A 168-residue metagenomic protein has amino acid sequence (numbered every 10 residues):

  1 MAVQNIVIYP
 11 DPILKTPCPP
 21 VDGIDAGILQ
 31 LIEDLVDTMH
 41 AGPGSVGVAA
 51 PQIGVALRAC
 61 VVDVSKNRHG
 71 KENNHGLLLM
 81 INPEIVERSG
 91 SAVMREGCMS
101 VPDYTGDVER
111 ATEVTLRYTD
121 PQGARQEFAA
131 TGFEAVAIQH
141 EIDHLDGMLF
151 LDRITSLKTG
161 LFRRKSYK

Functional and structural regions predicted by a protein language model:
M1-Q139, H144-K168: Active-site rim/adjacent substrate-binding subdomains
